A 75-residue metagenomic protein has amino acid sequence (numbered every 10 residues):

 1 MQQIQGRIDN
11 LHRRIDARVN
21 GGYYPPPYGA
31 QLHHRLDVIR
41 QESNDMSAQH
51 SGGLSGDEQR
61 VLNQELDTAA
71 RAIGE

Functional and structural regions predicted by a protein language model:
Q2-G6, R13-Q64, T68-E75: Surface-exposed, polar/charged faces of alpha-helical domains in mature secreted/periplasmic/lumenal proteins
